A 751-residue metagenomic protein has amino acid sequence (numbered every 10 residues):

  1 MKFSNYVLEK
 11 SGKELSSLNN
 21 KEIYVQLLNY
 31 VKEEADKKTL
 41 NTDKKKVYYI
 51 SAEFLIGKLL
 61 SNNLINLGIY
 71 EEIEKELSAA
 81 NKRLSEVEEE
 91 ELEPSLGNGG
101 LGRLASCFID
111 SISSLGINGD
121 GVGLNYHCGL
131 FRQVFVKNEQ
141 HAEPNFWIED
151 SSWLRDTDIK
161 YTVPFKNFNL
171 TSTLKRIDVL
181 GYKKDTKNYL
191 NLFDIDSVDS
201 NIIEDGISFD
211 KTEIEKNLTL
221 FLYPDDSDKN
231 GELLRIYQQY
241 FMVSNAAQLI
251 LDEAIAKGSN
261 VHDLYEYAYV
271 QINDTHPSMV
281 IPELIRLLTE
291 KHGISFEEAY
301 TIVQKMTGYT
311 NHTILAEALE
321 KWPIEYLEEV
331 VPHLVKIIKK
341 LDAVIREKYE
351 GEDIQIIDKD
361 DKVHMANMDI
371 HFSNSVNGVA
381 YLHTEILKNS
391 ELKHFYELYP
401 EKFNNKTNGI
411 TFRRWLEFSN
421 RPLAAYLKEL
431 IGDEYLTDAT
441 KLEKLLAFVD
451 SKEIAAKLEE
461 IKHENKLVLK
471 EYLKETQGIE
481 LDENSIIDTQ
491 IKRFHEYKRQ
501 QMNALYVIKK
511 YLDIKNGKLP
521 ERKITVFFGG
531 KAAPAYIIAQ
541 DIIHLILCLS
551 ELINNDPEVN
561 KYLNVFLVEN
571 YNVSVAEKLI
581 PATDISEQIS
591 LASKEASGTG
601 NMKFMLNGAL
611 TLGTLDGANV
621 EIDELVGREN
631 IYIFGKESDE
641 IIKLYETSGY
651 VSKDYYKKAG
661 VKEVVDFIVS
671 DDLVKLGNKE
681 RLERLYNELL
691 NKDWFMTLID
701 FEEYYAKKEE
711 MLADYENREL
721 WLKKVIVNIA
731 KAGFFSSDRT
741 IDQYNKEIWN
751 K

Functional and structural regions predicted by a protein language model:
M1-K751: A conserved ligand/cofactor-binding region detector
